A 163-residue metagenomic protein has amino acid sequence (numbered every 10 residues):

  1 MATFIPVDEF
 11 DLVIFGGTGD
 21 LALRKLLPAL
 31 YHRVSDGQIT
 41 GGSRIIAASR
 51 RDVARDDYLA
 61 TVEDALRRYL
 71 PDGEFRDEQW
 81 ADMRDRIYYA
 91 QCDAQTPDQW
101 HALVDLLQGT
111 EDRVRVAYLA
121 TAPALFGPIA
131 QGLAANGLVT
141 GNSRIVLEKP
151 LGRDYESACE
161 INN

Functional and structural regions predicted by a protein language model:
M1-D57, V104-D105: N-terminal low-complexity, Ser/Thr- and acidic-residue-enriched intrinsically disordered segments
D11, V114-V116: Structural motif
K25-V34, V62-P71, L103-D105, I129-A134 (+1 more regions): Short, well-ordered amphipathic alpha-helices
S35-Y88: Glycine-rich phosphate-binding loop and adjoining beta1-alpha1-beta2 segment of Rossmann-like nucleotide-binding folds
Y69-V114, L138: A structured beta-alpha segment of the ubiquitous adenosine-cofactor-binding alpha/beta core
Q95-D98, A102, R115, P123-I145 (+1 more regions): Rossmann-fold NAD(P)-binding glycine/threonine-rich loop
A120: Gly/serine-rich nucleotide phosphate-binding loop at the start of the catalytic core of nucleotide/ADP-ribose-handling
